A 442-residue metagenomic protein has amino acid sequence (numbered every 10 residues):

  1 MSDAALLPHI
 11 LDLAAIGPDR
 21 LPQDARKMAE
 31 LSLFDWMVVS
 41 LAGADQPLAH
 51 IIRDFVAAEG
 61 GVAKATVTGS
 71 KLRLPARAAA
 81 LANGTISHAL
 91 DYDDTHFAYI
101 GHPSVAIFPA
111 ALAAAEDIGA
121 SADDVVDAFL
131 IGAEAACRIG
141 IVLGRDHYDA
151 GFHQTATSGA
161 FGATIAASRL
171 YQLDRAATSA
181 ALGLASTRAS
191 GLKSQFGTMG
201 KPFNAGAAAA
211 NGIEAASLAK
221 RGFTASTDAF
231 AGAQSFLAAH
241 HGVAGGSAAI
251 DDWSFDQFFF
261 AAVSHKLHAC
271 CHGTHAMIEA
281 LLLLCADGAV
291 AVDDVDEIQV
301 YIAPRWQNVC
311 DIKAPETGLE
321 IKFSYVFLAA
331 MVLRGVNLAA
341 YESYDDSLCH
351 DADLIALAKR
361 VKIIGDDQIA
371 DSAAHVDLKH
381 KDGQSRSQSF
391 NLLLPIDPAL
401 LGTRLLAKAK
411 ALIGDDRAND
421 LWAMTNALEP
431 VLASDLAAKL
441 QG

Functional and structural regions predicted by a protein language model:
M1-I100, G197-A210, S217-G442: Terminal-appendage/accessory-domain detector
A29-L33, A106, D124, A128 (+4 more regions): Residue-level detector of well-ordered alpha-helical segments, enriched for hydrophobic/aromatic packing positions
M37, I107-A114, G132-I139, A160-S168 (+3 more regions): Buried hydrophobic packing segments
L72-L74, F97-S104, D117-L130, Q154 (+2 more regions): Conserved, well-structured ligand/cofactor-binding cores
A76-D91, S104-P109, G132-I141: A short glycine/small-residue-enriched secondary-structure motif
S87, A106-F108, A113, A135 (+3 more regions): Short connector loops/turns at beta-strand edges and beta->alpha or beta->beta junctions
E116-G119, D123-E214, D228, A233: Glycine-rich, mobile lid/loop segments that gate access to catalytic sites or pores
